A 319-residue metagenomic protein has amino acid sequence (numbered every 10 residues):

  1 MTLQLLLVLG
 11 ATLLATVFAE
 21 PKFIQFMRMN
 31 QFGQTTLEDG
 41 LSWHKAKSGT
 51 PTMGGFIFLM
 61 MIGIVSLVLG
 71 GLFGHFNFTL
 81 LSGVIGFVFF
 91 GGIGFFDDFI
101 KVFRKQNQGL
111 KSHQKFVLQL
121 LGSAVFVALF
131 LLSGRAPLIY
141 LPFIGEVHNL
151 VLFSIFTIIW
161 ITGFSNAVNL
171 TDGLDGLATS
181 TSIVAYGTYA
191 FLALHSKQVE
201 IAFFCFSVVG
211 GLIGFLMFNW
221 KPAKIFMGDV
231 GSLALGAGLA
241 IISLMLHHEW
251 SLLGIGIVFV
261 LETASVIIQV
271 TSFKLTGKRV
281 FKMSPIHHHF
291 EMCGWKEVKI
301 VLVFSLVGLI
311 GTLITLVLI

Functional and structural regions predicted by a protein language model:
M1-R28, F58-F95, F126, F130-L131 (+1 more regions): Alpha-helical transmembrane segments
F23-K45: Juxtamembrane linker/hinge segments adjacent to transmembrane helices in membrane proteins
Q31-L37, D98, S133-I139, V280-S284: Peri-membrane helix termini and adjoining interfacial loops of integral membrane proteins
L37-P51, K105-Q119, I286-H288, M292: Juxtamembrane helix-capping/reentrant segments at transmembrane boundaries
S48-T50, P142-L152: Short aromatic-rich membrane-water interface segments that cap or initiate transmembrane helices in multi-pass membrane
G74-H75, V102-F103, G134-E146: Membrane-interface helix termini and inter-helical loops of multi-pass transporters
L81-K111, K115-F116: Hydrophobic alpha-helical hairpins/lids featuring a short glycine-rich hinge
